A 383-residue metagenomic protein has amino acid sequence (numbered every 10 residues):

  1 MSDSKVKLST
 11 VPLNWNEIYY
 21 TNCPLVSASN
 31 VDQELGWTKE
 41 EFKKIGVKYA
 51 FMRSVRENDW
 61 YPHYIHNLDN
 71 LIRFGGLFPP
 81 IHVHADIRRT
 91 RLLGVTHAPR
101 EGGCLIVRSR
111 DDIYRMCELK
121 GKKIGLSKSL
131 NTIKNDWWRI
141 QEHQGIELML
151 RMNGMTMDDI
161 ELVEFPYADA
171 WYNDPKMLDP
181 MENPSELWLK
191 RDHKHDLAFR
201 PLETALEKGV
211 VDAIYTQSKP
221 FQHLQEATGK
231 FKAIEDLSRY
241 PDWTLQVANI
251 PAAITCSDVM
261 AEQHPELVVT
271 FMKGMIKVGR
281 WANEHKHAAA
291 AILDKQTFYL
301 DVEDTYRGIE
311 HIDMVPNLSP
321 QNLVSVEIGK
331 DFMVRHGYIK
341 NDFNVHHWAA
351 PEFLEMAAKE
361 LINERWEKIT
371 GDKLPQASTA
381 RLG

Functional and structural regions predicted by a protein language model:
S2, V334-G383: Conserved C-terminal helix/tail region of periplasmic/extracytoplasmic solute-binding proteins
D3-P175, P375-G383: Short, glycine-/small- and polar/acidic-enriched structural segments that line small-molecule recognition paths
L25, L130-D136, V259, G279-R280 (+1 more regions): Second-shell loop/turn segments in exported
K39-K44, Y240-T244, V315-Q321: Short, solvent-exposed loop/beta-turn-alpha elements that line the ligand-binding surface or hinge of extracytoplasmic
K44-M52, M155-L162, E266, T297-E310 (+1 more regions): Short, surface-exposed acidic
R91-P99, E161-F165, K230-A248, N344: Short beta-strand->loop
W171-D294: Pocket-lining segment of extracytoplasmic ligand-binding domains
E262-K340: Secondary-structure end/capping motifs
